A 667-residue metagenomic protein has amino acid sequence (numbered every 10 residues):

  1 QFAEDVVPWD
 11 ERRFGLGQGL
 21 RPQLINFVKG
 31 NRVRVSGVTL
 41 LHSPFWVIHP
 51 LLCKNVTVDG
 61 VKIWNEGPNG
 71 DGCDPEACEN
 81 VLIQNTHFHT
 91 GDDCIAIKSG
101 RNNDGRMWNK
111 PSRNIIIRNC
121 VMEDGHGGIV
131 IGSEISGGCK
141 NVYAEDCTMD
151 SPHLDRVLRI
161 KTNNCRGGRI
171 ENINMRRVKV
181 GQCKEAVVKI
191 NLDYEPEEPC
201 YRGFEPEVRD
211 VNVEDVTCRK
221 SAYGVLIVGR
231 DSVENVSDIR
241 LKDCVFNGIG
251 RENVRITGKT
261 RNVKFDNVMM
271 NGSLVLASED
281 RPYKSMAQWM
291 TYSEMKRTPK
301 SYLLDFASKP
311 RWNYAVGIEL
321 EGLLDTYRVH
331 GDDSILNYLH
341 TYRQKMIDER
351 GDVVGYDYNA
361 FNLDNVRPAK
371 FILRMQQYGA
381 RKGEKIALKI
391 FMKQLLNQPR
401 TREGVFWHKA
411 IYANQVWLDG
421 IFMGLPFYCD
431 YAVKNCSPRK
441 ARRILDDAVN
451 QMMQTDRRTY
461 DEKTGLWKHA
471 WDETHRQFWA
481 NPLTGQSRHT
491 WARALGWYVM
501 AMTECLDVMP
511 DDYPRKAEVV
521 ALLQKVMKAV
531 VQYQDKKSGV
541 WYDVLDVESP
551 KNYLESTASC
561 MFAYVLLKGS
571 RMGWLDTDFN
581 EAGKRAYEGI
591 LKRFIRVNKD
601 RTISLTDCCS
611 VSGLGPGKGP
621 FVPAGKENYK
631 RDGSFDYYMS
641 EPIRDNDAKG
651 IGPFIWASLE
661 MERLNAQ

Functional and structural regions predicted by a protein language model:
Q1-S278: Extracellular/periplasmic carbohydrate-active domains that bind, remodel, or depolymerize complex polysaccharides
A3-G15, P22, K385-M423: Asp-box/WD-like beta-propeller blade repeats and closely related beta-sheet repeat scaffolds
L24, G30, R34-L52, V405-W471 (+1 more regions): Aromatic- and glycine-enriched pocket-lining scaffold segments that form the walls of small-molecule binding clefts
C73-A77, V81, T90-G91, L445-L506: Loop-centered beta-sheet repeat module
R255, E279-R281, S285-G317, V329-N337 (+8 more regions): CBM-like carbohydrate-recognition segments
S285-L303, N337-G355, I386-V405, L445-W471 (+3 more regions): Long, well-ordered core segments of solenoidal/helical folds
H330, Y431-R443, C505-A517, G569-T577: Inter-helical turn/loop segments and adjacent helix faces that build the functional surface of alpha-helical bundle
V499-D546: Oxyanion-binding "anion nests"
